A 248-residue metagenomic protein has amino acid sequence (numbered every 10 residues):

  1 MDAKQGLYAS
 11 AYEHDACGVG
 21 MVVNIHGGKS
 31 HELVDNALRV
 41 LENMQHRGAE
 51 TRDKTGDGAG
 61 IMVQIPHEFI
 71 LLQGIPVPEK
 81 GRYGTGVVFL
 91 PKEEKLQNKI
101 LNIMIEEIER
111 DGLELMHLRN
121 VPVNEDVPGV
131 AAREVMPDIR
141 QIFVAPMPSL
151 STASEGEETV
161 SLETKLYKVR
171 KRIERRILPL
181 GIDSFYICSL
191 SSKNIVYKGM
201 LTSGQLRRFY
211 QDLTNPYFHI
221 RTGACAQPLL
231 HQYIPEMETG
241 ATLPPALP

Functional and structural regions predicted by a protein language model:
M1-L247: N-terminal segments that mediate ammonia production and transfer in glutamine-dependent amidotransferase systems
